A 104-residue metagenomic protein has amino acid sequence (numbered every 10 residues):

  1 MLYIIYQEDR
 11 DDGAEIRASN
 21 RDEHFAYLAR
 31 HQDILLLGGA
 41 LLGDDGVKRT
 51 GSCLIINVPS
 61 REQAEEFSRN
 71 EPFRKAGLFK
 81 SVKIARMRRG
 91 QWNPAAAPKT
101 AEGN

Functional and structural regions predicted by a protein language model:
M1-N104: Conserved, structured core segments of small domains
